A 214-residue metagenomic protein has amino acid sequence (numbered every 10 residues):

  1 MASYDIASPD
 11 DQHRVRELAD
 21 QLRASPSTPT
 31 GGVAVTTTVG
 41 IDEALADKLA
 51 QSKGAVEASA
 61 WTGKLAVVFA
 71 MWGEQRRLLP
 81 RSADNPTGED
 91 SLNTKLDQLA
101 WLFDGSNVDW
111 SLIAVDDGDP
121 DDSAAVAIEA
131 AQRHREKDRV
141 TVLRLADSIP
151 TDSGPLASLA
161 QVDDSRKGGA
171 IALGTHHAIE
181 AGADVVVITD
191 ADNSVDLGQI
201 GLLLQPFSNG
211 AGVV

Functional and structural regions predicted by a protein language model:
M1-Q98, D104: N-proximal low-complexity "stem/linker" segments adjacent to membrane-targeting elements
G63-L65, L99-I113, E136-V140: Short loop->beta transition adjacent to catalytic acidic/histidine clusters or analogous donor-positioning motifs
F69-M71, D116, T189: Short beta-strand/turn micro-motifs composed of small residues that flank or help shape donor/cofactor-binding pockets
T87-L92, S123, D163-I171: Phosphate/oxyanion-binding active-site loops and adjacent basic polyanion-contact surfaces
D116-A125: A conserved acidic beta->alpha catalytic loop
E129-A181: Active-site-proximal specificity loops/subdomain of glycosyltransferases
A183-S194: Short beta-strand-to-loop acidic/aromatic patch adjacent to the donor-nucleotide binding site
D196-V214: Conserved donor-nucleotide/metal-binding helix-loop-beta segment in metal-dependent transferases, i.e., the alpha-helix
